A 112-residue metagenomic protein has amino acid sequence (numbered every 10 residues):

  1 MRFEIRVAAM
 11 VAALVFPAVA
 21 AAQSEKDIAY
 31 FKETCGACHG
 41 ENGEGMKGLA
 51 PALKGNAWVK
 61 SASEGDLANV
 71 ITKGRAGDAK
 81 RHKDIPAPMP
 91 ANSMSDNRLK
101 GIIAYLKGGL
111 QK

Functional and structural regions predicted by a protein language model:
M1-A9: Bacterial N-terminal signal peptides that target proteins for export
V15-V19: N-terminal signal peptide c-region/cleavage motif recognized by signal peptidases
Q23-E44, A68-N69: Sequence/structural segment immediately N-terminal to covalent heme-attachment motifs in c-type and related
E25, S61-A62, S93-N97: Soluble non-cytosolic domains of exported or imported proteins
Y30, D66, R98-G101: Charged catalytic carboxylate motif
E44-T72: Gly/Gly-Pro-rich "capping" loops immediately C-terminal to redox-active cysteine motifs in periplasmic/lumenal
K47-K54, K73-G101, L106-K112: Axial heme c-ligation environment in periplasmic c-type cytochrome domains
